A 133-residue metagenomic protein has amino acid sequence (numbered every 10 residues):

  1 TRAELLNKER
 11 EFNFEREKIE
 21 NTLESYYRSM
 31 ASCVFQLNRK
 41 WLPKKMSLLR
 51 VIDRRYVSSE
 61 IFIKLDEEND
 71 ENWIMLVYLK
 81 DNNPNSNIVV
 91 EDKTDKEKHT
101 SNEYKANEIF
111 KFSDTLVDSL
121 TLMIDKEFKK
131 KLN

Functional and structural regions predicted by a protein language model:
E4-E60, T94, K98-K111: Negatively charged, low-complexity tracts enriched in Asp/Glu with abundant Ser/Thr
I19, I52, I61-I63, I74-L76 (+3 more regions): Weak global preference for isoleucine
L23, M30, V34-L37, I63-L65 (+4 more regions): Generic hydrophobic secondary-structure signal
K45-D81: Amphipathic, interaction-prone secondary-structure segments
E67-K111: Intrinsically disordered, low-complexity regulatory segments enriched in Ser/Thr/Pro and charged residues
S113, V117-N133: C-terminal tails and terminal domains of large nucleic-acid-associated and other macromolecular-machine proteins
